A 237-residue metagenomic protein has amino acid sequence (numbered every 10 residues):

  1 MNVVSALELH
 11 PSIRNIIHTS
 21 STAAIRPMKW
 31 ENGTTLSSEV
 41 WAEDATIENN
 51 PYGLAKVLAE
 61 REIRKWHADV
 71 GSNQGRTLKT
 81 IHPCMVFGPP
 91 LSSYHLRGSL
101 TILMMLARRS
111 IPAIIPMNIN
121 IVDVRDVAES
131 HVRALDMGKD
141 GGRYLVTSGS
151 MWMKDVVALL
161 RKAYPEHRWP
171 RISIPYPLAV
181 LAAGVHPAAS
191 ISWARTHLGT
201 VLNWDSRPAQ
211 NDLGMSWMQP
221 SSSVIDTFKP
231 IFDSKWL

Functional and structural regions predicted by a protein language model:
M1-P51, G71: Conserved Rossmann-fold NAD(P)-dependent oxidoreductase catalytic core, especially the SDR/UDP-sugar
S20, A59-P89: Conserved beta-loop-beta element that borders a ligand/cofactor-binding pocket
E43-N49, S92-S93, L100-V122, D126: A conserved pocket-lining segment of Rossmann-fold NAD(P)-dependent short-chain dehydrogenase/reductase
Y52-E60: Active-site YXXXK catalytic motif of short-chain dehydrogenase/reductase
S72-R76, G88-T101, A134-Y144: Glycine/proline-rich active-site loop of Rossmann-fold NAD(P)-dependent oxidoreductases
G88, I114-M117, Y144-M151, R161 (+1 more regions): Glycine-rich Rossmann NAD(P)(H)-binding loop
S130-S190, P220-L237: Mid/C-terminal beta-alpha module of Rossmann-like enzyme folds, strongest in SDR-family dehydrogenases/epimerases
A182-G214: Conserved C-terminal active-site "lid" loop/helix of NAD(P)H-dependent oxidoreductases that clamps the redox cofactor
